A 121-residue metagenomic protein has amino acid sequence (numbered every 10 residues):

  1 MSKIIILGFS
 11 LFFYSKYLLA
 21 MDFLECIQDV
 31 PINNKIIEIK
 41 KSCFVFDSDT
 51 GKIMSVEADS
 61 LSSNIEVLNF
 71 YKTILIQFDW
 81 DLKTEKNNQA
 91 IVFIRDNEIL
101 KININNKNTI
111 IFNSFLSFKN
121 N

Functional and structural regions predicted by a protein language model:
M1-I5: Positively charged n-region of N-terminal signal peptides that target proteins for export
L19-N121: An acidic-aromatic pocket/loop used at catalytic or ligand-binding sites
